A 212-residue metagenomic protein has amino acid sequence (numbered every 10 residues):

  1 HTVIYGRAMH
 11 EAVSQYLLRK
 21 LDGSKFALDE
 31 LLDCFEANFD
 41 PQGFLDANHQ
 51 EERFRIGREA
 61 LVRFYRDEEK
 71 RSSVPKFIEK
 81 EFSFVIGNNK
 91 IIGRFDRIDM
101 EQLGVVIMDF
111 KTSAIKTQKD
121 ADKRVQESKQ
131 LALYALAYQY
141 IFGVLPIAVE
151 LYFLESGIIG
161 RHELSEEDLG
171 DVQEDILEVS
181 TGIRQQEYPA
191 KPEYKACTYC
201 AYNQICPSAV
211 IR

Functional and structural regions predicted by a protein language model:
H1-Q15: C-terminal, charged and often intrinsically disordered regions of DNA end-processing helicases and nucleases
H1-T2, R19-S24, D120-A121, Y188-K191: Short, polar/flexible loop-turn hinges at active-site or ligand-entry regions and domain interfaces
V3, R7, K25, D29 (+7 more regions): Conserved structured core elements
M9-H10, G57, R97, Y134 (+2 more regions): A residue-level signal for conserved active-site and pocket-lining positions in enzyme catalytic cores
E11-E81, V85: A non-catalytic, helix-rich entry segment at domain boundaries
E30, A135-R212: Metal-dependent nuclease catalytic regions and adjoining charged, substrate-binding loops involved in nucleic-acid end
R63-K70, F110, Y140, Q185: Conserved helix-loop functional segments at active or binding sites
F82-V172: Mg2+/Mn2+-dependent nuclease catalytic core
